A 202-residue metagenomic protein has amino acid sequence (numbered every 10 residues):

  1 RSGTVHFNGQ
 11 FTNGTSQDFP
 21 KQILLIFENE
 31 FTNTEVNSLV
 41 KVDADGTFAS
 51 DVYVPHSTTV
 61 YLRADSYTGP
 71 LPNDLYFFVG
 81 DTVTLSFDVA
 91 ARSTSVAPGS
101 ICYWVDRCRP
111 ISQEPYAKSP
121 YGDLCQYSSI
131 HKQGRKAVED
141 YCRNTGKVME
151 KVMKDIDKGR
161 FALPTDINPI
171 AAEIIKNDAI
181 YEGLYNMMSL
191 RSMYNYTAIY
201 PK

Functional and structural regions predicted by a protein language model:
R1-I167: A non-transmembrane, solvent-exposed segment enriched in polar/low-complexity residues
A171-K202: Extended amphipathic alpha-helical segments with heptad-repeat/coiled-coil character used for oligomerization, fusion
